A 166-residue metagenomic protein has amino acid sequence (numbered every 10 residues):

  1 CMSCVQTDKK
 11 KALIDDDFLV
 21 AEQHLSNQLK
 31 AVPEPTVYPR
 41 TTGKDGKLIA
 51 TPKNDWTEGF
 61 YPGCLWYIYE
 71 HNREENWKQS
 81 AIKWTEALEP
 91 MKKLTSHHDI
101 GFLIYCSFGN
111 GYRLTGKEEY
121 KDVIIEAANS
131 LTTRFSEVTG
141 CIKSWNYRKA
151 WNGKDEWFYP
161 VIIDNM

Functional and structural regions predicted by a protein language model:
T7-M166: Glycan-recognition and catalytic cores of secretory/periplasmic carbohydrate-active enzymes
